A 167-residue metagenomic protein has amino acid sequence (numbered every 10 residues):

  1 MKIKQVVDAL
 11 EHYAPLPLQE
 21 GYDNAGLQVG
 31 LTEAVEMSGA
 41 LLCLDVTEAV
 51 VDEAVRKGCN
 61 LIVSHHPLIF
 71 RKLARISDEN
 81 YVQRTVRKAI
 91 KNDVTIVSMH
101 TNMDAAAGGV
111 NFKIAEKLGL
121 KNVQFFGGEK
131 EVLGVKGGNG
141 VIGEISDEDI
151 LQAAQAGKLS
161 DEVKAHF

Functional and structural regions predicted by a protein language model:
M1-F167: Hydrophobic structural segments
